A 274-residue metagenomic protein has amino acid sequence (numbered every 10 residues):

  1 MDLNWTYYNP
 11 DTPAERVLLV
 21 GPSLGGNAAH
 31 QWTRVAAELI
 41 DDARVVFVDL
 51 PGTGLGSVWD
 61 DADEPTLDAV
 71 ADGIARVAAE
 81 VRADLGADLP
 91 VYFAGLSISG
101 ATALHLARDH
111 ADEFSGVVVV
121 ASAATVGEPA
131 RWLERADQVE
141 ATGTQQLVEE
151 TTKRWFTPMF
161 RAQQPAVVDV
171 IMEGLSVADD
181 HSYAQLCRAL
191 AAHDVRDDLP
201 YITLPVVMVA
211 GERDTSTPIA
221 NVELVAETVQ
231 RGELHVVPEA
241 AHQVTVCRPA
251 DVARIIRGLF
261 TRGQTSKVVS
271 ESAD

Functional and structural regions predicted by a protein language model:
M1-W59: Conserved HGGG/HGGXW glycine-rich cap/lid loop of the alpha/beta-hydrolase fold
D68-L89: Conserved acidic catalytic loop of the alpha/beta-hydrolase fold
G95-S99, A103: Gly/Ala-rich beta-loop-alpha elbow adjacent to hydrolase catalytic centers
L104-Q146: Flexible "cap/lid" loop of the alpha/beta hydrolase fold
G127-A130, T142-P200: Conserved alpha/beta-hydrolase catalytic His-Asp/Glu region
I202, M208-A210, D214: Short beta-strand/loop motif that positions the catalytic acidic residue of the alpha/beta-hydrolase fold
A226-Q243: Catalytic histidine neighborhood in serine/cysteine hydrolases with alpha/beta-hydrolase-type architecture
A240-A253: Catalytic histidine-centered segment of alpha/beta-hydrolase-like enzymes
